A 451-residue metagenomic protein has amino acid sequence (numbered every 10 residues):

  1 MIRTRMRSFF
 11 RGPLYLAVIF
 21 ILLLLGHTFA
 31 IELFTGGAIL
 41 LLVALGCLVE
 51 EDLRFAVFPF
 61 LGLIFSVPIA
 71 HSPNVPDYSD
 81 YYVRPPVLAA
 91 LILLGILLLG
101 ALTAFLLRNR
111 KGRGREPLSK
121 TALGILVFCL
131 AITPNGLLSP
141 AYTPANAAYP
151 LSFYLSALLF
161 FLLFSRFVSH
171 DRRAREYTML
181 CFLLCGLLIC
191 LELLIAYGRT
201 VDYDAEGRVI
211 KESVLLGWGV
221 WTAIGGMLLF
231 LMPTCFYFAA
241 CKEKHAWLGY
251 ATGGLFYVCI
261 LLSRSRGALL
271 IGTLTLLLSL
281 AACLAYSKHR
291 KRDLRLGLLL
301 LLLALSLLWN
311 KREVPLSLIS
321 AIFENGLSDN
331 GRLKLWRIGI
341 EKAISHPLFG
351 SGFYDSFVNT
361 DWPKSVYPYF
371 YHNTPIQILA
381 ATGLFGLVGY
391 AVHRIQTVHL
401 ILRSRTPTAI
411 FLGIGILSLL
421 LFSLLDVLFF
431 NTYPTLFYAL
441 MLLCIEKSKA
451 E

Functional and structural regions predicted by a protein language model:
I2-A104, P134-N135, L419: N-terminal signal-anchor transmembrane segment
A17-I21, A44, C129-G136, L155-L159 (+5 more regions): Alpha-helical transmembrane segments of multi-pass inner-membrane proteins
I19-L23, V43, P233, L276 (+2 more regions): Transmembrane alpha-helices of multi-pass inner-membrane enzymes
P86-I96, K120-T133, Y142-R166, E176: Aromatic-anchored transmembrane helix interface
E176, H245, A281, D293 (+1 more regions): Hydrophobic transmembrane alpha-helices and their immediate junctions
L191, Y197, L262, L280-F323 (+1 more regions): A membrane-periplasm/extracellular boundary helix in multi-pass inner-membrane enzymes that assemble envelope glycans
Y203, I322-T382: Long extracytoplasmic/lumenal interhelical loops at the membrane interface of multi-pass membrane proteins
Y257-C259, F349, V366-I401, L421: A conserved mid-to-late transmembrane alpha helix and its immediate loop/hinge that forms the functional core
